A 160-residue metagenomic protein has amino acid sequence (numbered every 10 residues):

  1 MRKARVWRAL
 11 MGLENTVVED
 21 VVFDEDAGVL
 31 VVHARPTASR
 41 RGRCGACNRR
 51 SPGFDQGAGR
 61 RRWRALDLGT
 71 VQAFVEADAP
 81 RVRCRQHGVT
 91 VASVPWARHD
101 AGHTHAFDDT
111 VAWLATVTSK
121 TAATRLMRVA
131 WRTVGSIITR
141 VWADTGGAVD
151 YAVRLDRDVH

Functional and structural regions predicted by a protein language model:
M1-R43: Short helix-coil boundary/hinge micro-motifs
R43, N48, P52-H160: Short, positively charged, Gly/Tyr-enriched micro-motifs that form contact patches at catalytic or ligand/partner
